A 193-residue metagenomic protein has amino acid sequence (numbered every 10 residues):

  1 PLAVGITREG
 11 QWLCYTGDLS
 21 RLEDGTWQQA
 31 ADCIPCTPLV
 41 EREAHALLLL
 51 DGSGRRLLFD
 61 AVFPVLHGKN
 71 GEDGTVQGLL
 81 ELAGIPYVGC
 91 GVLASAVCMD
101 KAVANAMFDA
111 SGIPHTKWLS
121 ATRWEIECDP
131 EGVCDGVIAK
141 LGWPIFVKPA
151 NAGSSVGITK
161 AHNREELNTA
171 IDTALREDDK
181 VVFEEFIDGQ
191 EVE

Functional and structural regions predicted by a protein language model:
P1-L93, V97-M99, V103, A110 (+1 more regions): ATP-binding N-terminal substructure of ATP-dependent carboxylate-amine bond-forming enzymes
I6, L66-G68, W118, P149-A150 (+1 more regions): Fold-independent oxyanion-binding glycine-rich loops and adjacent beta-strand/coil segments at enzyme active sites
T7-G10, E125, N151-G153, I187-E191: Glycine-rich beta-alpha junction loops
P86, P114, K180: Residue-level detector of anion-binding/catalytic polar loops
A106, A110, E131-A139, E165-D172 (+1 more regions): Replace "anionic and nucleotidyl ligands
F108-D109, V137-I158, D179-G189: ATP-grasp fold ATP-binding core
A110-A150: Rossmann-like NAD(P)H-binding beta-loop-alpha module
T159-E193: Phosphate-binding site of ATP-dependent enzymes
